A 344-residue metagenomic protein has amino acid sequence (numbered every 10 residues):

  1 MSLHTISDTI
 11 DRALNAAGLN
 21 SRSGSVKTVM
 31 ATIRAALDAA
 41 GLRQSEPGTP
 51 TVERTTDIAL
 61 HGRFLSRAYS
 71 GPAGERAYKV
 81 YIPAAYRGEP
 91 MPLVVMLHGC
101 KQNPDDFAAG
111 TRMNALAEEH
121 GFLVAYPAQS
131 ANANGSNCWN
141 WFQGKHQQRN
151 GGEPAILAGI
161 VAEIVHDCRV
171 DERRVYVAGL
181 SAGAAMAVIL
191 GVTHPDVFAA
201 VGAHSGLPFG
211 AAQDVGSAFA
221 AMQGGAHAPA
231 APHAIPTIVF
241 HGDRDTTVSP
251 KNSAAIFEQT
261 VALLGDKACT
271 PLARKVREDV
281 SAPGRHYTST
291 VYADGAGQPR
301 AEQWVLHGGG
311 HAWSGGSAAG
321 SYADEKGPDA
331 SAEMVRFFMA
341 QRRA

Functional and structural regions predicted by a protein language model:
M1-L93, D105-T111, A178, A182 (+5 more regions): A domain-start/cap signature at the N-terminus of enzymes
S2-N15, R34, Y69-I82, G88-Y176 (+5 more regions): Serine-hydrolase catalytic machinery in alpha/beta-hydrolase-like enzymes
E172, F198-A199: Core-facing hydrophobic residues within beta-strands of well-ordered domains
G202-H204: A short, hydrophobic beta-strand element of the alpha/beta-hydrolase
H227-I238, S249: A structural motif
V239-H241, D245: Short beta-strand/loop motif that positions the catalytic acidic residue of the alpha/beta-hydrolase fold
T247-N252, S314: Conserved alpha/beta-hydrolase "acid-adjacent" motif
Q303-S317: Active-site-adjacent mobile loop/cap segments within catalytic or ligand-binding domains
